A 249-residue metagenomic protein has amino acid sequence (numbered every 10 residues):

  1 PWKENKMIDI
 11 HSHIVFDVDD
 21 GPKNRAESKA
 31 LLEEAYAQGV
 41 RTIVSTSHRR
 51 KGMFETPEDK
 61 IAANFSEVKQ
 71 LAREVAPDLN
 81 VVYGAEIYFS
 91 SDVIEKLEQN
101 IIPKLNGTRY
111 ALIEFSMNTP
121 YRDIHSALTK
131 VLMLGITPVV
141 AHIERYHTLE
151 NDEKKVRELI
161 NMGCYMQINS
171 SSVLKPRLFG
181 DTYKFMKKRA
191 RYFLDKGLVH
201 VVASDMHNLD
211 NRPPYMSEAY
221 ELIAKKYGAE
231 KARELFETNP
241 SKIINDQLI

Functional and structural regions predicted by a protein language model:
P1-L79: An N-terminally biased module of ancient metal coordination in phosphate/nucleic-acid-related enzymes
I8-I10, V44-T46, V82-A85, V139-A141 (+2 more regions): Active-site neighborhood of phospho(di)ester-bond hydrolases with catalytic His/Asp-centered motifs
H13-V15, D19, H48-R49, G84-S90 (+4 more regions): Active-site beta-loop-alpha junctions enriched in small/polar residues
N24-E27, K60-A62, K96-L97, N151-R157 (+2 more regions): Charged helix-capping and loop-helix junction motifs
Y36, L132, L194-D195: Non-catalytic positions within long, well-ordered alpha-helices that form the structural scaffold/packing of enzyme
E55-Q167: Extended substrate/RNA-proximal surfaces in nucleic-acid metabolism proteins
K196-P213: Short acidic/histidine-rich active-site segments
M216-I249: Mid-to-C-terminal alpha-helical segments outside catalytic/metal-binding sites
